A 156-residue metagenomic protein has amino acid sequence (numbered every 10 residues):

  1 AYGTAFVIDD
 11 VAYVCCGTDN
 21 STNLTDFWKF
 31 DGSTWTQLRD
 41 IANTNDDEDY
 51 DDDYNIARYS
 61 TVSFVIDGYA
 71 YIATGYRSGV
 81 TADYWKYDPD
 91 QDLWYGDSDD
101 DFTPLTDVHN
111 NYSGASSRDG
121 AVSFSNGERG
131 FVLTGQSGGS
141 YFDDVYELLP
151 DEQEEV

Functional and structural regions predicted by a protein language model:
A1-V156: Kelch-like beta-propeller repeat domains
